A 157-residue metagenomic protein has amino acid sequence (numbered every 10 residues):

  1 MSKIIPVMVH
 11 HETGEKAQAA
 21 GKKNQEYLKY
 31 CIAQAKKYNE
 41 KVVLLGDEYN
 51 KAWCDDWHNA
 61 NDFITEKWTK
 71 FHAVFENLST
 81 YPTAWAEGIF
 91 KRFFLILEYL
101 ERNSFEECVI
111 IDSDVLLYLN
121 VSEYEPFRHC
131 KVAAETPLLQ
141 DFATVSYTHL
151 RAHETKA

Functional and structural regions predicted by a protein language model:
M1-E76, E101: N-terminal anchoring/stem segment of glycosyltransferases
V7-E12, L45-D47, K91, I111-S113 (+1 more regions): Short His-Asn-centered micro-motif
H58-D62, N120-S122, T155: Short, solvent-exposed coil/turn linker segments
S79-W85: Surface-exposed cleft-lining segments at the edges of enzyme active sites
A86-I89, L138: Short capping loops/turns at secondary-structure boundaries
G88-V132: GT-A fold catalytic core of metal-dependent nucleotide-sugar glycosyltransferases, centered on the diacidic
A133-T144: Short beta-strand-to-loop element that shapes/binds the nucleotide-sugar donor at the catalytic cleft/hinge
T148-A157: Conserved small/polar residues in nucleotide/adenosyl-binding loops
